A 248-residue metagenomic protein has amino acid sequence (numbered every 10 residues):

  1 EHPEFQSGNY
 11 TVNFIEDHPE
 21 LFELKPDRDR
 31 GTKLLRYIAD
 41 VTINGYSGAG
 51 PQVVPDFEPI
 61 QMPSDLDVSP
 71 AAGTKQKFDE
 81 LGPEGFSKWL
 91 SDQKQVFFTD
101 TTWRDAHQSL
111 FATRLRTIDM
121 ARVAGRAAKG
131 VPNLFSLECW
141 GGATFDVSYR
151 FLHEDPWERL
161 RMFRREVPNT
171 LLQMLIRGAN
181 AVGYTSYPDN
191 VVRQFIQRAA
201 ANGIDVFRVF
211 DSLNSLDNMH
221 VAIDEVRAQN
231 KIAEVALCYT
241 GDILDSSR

Functional and structural regions predicted by a protein language model:
E1-A72: Catalytic cores of soluble metabolic enzymes centered on carboxylation/carboxyl-transfer
P3, P19, L90, A124-F135 (+3 more regions): Structural signal for hydrophobic packing residues in well-ordered secondary-structure cores of soluble enzyme domains
D79-K94, R161-E166: Conserved oxyanion/phosphate-binding beta-strand-loop segments in alpha/beta enzyme cores
F98, A106, V209: Conserved, mostly hydrophobic/aromatic
T101-A112: Conserved phosphate/anionic-ligand binding catalytic regions in large, soluble enzymes, centered on
L115-V123, L152-E158: Well-ordered, non-membrane alpha-helical segments in soluble/globular domains
D119-A143, R198-V206: Catalytic domains of carbohydrate-active enzymes, especially glycoside hydrolases
G141-R248: Active-site beta->alpha loop and helix N-cap motifs at the rims of alpha/beta catalytic domains
